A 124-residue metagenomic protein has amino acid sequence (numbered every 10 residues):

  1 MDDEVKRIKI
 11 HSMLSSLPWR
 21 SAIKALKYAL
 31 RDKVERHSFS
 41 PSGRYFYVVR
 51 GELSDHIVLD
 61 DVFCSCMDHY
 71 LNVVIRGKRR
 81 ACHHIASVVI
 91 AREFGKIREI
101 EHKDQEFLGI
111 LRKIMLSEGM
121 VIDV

Functional and structural regions predicted by a protein language model:
M1-V124: Long, low-complexity, compositionally biased intrinsically disordered regions
